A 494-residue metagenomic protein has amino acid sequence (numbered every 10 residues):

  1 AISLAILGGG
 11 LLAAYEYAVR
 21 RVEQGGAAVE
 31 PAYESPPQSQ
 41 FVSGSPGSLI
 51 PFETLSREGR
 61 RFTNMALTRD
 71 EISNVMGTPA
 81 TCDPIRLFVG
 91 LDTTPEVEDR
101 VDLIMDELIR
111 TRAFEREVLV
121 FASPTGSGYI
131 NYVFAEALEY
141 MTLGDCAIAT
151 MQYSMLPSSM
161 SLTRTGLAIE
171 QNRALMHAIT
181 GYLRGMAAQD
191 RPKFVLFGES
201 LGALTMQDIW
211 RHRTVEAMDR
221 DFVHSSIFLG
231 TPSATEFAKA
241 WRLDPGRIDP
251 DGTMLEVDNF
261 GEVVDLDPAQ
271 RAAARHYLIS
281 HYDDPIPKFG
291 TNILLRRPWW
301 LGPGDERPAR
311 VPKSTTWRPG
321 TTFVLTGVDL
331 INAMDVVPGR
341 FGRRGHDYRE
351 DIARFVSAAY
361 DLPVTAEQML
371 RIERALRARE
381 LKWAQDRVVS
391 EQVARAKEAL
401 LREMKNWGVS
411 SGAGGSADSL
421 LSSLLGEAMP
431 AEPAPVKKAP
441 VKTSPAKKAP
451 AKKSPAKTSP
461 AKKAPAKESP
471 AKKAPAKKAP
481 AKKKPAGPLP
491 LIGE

Functional and structural regions predicted by a protein language model:
A1-P192, H212-P433, K437, P490-E494: C-terminal His-loop and adjacent cap/lid subdomain of alpha/beta-hydrolase
V133, F197, A464-P465: Hydrophobic alpha-helical segments that drive targeting, anchoring, or assembly
F197-A203: Gly/Ala-rich beta-loop-alpha elbow adjacent to hydrolase catalytic centers
A203-T214: Short glycine-enriched nucleophile-adjacent loop and the immediately C-terminal alpha-helix near the catalytic center
A434-A481, P485: Low-complexity, polybasic segments enriched for Lys interleaved with small residues
